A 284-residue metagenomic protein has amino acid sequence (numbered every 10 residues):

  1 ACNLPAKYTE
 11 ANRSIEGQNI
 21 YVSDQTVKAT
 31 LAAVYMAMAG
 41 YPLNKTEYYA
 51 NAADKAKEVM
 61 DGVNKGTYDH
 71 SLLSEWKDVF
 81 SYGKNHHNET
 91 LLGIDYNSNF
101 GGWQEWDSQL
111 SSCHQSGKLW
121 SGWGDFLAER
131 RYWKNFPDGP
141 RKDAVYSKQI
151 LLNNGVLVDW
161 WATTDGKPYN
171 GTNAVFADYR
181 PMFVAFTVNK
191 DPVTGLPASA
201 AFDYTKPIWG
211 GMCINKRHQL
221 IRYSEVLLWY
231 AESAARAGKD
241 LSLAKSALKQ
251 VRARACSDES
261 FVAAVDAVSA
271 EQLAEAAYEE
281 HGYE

Functional and structural regions predicted by a protein language model:
A1-C2, Q18-M60, L92, G139 (+2 more regions): Extended, hydrophobic/aromatic-rich amphipathic alpha-helical segments that build helical scaffolds
A1-N3, Q25, F186-P197, A253: Glycine-rich, acidic and aromatic/proline-enriched surface loops and short helix-turn segments that act as binding
C2-S14: Short, solvent-exposed, charged loop/turn and helix-capping segments that join or cap alpha-helices on peripheral
Y8-E10, P42, F100, E259: Residue-level signal for secondary-structure boundary sites
E10-A11, Y68-S74, S260-A264: Short, hydrophobic secondary-structure boundary micro-motifs
I15-N19, S81-L127, G210-C213, R217-L220 (+2 more regions): Long, intrinsically disordered, low-complexity segments
Y21-N173: An aromatic- and glycine-enriched ligand-binding surface/loop that stacks and positions planar moieties
N135-Y223: Flexible, polar/acidic helix-loop-strand segments at domain edges
